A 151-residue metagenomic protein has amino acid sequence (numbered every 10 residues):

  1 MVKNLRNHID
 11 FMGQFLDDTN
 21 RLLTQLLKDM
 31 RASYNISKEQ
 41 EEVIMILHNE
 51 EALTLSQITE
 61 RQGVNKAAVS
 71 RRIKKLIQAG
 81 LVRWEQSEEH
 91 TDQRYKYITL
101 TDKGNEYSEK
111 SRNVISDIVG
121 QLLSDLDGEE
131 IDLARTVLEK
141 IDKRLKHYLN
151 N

Functional and structural regions predicted by a protein language model:
M1-N4, E129-N151: C-terminal regulatory/oligomerization modules of transcriptional regulators
M1-Y34, L81: N-terminal leader segment of winged-helix/HTH proteins
M12, L16-L26, Q62, Y107 (+2 more regions): Alpha-helical linker/hinge and terminal dimerization helices associated with HTH transcriptional regulators
G13-L16, Q40, I44, T101 (+2 more regions): Generic structural concept
Q25-A68, Q78-A79: N-terminal helix-turn-helix DNA-binding core of bacterial DNA-binding proteins
S56, K74, K96: Residues within the helices of the helix-turn-helix
R72-K75, A79, V137: Residues within the DNA-recognition helix of helix-turn-helix
I77-L133: Charged, amphipathic alpha-helical coiled-coil/dimerization segments
